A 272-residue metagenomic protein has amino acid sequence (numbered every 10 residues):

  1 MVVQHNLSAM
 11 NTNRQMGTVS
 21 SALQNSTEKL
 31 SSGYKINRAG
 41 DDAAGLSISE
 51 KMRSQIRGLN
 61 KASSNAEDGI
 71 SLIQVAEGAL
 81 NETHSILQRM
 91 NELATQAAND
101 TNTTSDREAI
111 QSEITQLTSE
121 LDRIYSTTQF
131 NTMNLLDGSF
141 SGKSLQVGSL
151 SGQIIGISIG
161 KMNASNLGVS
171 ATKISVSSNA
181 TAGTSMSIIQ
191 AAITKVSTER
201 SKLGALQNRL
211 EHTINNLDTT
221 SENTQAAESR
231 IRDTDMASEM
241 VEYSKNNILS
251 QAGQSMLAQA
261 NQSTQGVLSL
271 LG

Functional and structural regions predicted by a protein language model:
M1-G272: Primary detection of the long, small/polar-rich alpha-helical "axial" segments characteristic of bacterial flagellar
